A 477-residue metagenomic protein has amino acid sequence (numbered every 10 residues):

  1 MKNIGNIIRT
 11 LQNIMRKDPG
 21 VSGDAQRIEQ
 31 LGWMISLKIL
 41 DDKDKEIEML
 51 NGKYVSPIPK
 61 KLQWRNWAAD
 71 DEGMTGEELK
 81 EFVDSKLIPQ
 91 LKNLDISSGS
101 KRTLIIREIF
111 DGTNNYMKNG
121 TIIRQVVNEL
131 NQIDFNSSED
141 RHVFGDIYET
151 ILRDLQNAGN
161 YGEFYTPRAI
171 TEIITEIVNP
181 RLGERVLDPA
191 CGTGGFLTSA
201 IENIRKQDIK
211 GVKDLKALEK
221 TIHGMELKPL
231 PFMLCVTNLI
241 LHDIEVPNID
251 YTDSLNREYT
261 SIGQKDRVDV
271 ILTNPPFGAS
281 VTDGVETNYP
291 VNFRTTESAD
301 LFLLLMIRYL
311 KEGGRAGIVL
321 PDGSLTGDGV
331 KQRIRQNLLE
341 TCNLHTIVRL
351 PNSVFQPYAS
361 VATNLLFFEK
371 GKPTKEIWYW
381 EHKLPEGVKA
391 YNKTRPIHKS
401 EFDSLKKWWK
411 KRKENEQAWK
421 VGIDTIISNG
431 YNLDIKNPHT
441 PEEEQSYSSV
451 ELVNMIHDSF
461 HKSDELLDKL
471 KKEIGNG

Functional and structural regions predicted by a protein language model:
M1-L182, D250-R257, R349-V354, T374-N392 (+1 more regions): Non-catalytic, mostly N-terminal accessory regions of nucleic-acid modification and defense proteins
I14, I133, T150, D154 (+8 more regions): Conserved, well-folded catalytic cores of nucleic-acid-processing and energy-transducing macromolecular machines
A25-I28, A217, V361: Short Gly/Ser/Thr- and Asp/Glu-enriched loop/turn motifs at secondary-structure junctions
Q26, V143, F196, L227 (+4 more regions): Generic hydrophobic secondary-structure packing signal
W33-I35, G192, N203, L234 (+5 more regions): Short alpha-helical scaffold segments that flank and stabilize functional sites
E163-V270, G278-S280, E286-T287, T296 (+4 more regions): Conserved S-adenosyl-L-methionine
R257-Y259, K265-D269, G278-I426: Signature of N6-adenine DNA methyltransferases within the class I
